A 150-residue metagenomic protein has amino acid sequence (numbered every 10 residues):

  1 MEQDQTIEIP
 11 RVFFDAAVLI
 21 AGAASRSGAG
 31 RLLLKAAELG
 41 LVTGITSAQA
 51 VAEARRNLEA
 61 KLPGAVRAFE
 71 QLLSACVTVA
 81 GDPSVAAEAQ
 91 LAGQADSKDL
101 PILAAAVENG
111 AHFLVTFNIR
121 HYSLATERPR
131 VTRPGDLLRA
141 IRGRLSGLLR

Functional and structural regions predicted by a protein language model:
M1-S27: Metal-dependent nucleic-acid phosphoesterase active-site entry motif
F13-F14, A24, A29-A60: PIN/NYN-family metal-dependent endoribonuclease catalytic core
V18-L19, A50, I102, R120-H121: Alpha-helix capping/helix-boundary segments
A48, A52-A87, I102: Domain-scale selection of a single, long terminal region that carries the protein's primary operational module
T78-L114, I119-R120: Active-site neighborhoods of divalent-metal-dependent phosphate/nucleic-acid chemistry enzymes
A92-G93, L100, H112-F113, I119-R150: Acidic, PIN/NYN-like endoribonuclease modules and their adjacent C-terminal/linker elements
